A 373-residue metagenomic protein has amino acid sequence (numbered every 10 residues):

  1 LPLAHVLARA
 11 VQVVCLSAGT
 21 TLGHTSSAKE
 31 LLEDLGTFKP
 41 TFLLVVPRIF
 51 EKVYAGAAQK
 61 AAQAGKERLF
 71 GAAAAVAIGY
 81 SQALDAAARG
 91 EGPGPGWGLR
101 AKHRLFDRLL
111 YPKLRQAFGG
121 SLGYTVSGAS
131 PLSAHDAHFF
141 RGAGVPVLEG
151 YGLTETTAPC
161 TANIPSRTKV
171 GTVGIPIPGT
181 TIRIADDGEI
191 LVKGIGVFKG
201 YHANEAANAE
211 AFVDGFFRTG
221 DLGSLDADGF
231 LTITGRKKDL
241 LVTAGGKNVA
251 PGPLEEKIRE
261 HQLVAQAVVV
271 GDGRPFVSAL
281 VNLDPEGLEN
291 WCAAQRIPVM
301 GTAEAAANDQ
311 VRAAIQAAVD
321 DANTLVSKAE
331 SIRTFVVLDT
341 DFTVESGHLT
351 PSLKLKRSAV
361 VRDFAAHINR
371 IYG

Functional and structural regions predicted by a protein language model:
L1-H5, A129-S130: Conserved AMP-binding
L3-R108, S121: Conserved AMP-binding/adenylation subdomain of ANL enzymes
T25, A64, G98-A101, Q116-S127 (+3 more regions): Conserved ATP-binding loop and adjacent catalytic segment of the adenylate-forming AMP-binding
P176-T243, E260: Conserved ATP-binding/catalytic segment of the ANL
V197, F212, F230-R259, L288-N308 (+3 more regions): Adenylate-forming
L222, A227, E260-G287: C-terminal boundary motif of the adenylate-forming
Q266-V268, P275, Q316-G373: Conserved C-terminal "lid"/linker of ANL adenylate-forming enzymes
